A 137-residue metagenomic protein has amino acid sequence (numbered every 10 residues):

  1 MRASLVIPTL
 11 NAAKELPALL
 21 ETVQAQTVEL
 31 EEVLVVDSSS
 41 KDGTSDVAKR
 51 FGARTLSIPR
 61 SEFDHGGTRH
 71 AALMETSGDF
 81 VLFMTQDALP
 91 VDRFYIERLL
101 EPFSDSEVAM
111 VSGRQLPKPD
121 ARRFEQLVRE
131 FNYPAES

Functional and structural regions predicted by a protein language model:
M1-T22: N-proximal low-complexity "stem/linker" segments adjacent to membrane-targeting elements
P17, D42-K49: Acidic helix N-cap motif at the loop->helix transition within catalytic regions of sugar-transfer enzymes
E21-L30: Short, acidic, metal-binding catalytic loop of nucleotide-sugar glycosyltransferases
D37-S45, L89: A conserved acidic beta->alpha catalytic loop
P59-T76: Glycine-rich, basic loop-to-helix element that forms the pyrophosphate-binding segment of sugar-nucleotide handling
V81: Short aromatic/hydrophobic "clamp" motif used to bind/position activated sugar donors
L89, R93-E125: Conserved donor NDP-sugar-binding/catalytic core segment of glycosyltransferases
G113, R129-S137: Short, flexible, basic/aromatic active-site loop/helix in glycosyltransferases
